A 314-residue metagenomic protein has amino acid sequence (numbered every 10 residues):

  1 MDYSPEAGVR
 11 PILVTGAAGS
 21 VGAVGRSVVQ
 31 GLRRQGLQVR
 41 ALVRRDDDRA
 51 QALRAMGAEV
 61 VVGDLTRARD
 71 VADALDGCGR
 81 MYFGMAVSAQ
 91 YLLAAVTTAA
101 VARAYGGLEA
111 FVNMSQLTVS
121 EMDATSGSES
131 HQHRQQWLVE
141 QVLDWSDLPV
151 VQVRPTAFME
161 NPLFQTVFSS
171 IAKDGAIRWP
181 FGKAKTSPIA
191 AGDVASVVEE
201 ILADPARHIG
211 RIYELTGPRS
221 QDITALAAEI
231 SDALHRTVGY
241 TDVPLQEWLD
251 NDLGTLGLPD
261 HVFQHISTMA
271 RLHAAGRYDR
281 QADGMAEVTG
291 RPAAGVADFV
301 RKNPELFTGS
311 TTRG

Functional and structural regions predicted by a protein language model:
D2-A52, T66-R69, D73-D76, V87-L92 (+3 more regions): Oxidoreductase cofactor-interface core, primarily capturing Rossmann-like NAD(P)-dependent enzymes
E59-V62: Conserved SAM-binding strand-loop segment of SAM-dependent methyltransferases
R80-G84, N113: Redox-cofactor binding/interface segments in oxidoreductases and associated redox assembly factors
S169-P180, E247, V262-Q264, R280: A short C-terminal helix-loop "cap" of Rossmann-like NAD(P)-dependent dehydrogenase/epimerase domains
V198, L202, I230, A270 (+1 more regions): Hydrophobic "lid"/C-terminal helical patch of Rossmann-like NAD(P)-dependent dehydrogenase/epimerase domains
E229-G276, T312-G314: Terminal hydrophobic/aromatic helix or amphipathic segment near a protein terminus
G284, T289-G314: Amphipathic terminal alpha-helices
